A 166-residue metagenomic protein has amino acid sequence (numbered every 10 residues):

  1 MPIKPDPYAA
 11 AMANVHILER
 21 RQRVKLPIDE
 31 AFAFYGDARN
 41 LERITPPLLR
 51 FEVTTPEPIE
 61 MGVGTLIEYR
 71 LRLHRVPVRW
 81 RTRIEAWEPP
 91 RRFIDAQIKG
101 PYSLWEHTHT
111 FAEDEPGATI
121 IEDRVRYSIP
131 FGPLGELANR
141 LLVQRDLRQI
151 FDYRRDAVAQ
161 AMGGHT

Functional and structural regions predicted by a protein language model:
P2-G62: Hydrophobic ligand-binding cavity/cleft-lining segments
P2-K4, R39, S128-F131, G135-T166: A conserved amphipathic terminal alpha-helix motif
A11, I94-Q149: Beta-strand/loop substructures that line and gate deep hydrophobic ligand-binding cavities in soluble
I17-E19, P77-R81, L104-H107: Short, surface-exposed coil-to-beta transition loops
R21-K25, E52, R70, R83 (+2 more regions): Generic structural detector for well-ordered beta-strands
E42, E52-K99, I120-E122, Y153-T166: Glycine-rich portal/gate segments that line the openings of hydrophobic small-molecule binding cavities
